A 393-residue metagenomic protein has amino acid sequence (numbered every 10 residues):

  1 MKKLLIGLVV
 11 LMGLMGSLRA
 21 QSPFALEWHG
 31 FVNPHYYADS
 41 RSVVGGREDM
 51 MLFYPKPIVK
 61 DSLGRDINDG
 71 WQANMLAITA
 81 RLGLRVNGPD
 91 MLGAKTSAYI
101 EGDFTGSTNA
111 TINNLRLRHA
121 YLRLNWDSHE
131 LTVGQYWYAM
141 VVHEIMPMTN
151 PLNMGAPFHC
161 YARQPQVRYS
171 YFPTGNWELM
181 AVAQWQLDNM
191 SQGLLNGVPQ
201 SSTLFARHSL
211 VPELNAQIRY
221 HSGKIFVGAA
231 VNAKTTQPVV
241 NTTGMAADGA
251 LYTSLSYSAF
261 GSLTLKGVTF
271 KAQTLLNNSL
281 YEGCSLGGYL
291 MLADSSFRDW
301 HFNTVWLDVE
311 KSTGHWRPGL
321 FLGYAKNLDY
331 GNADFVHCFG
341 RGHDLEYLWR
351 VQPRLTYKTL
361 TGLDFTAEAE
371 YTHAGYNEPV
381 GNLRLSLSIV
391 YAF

Functional and structural regions predicted by a protein language model:
M1-P23: Bacterial Sec-dependent N-terminal signal peptides
S22, D69-A77, I112-N114, H159-Y161 (+6 more regions): Short sequence motifs at beta-strands and strand-loop junctions characteristic of Gram-negative outer-membrane
S22-E48, I58-N189, L210, N215 (+4 more regions): Outer membrane beta-barrel
I67-Q72, A110, N153-P157, S202-A206 (+6 more regions): Outer-membrane beta-barrel proteins
D103-N109, Y136-V142, P147-L152, Q184-S202 (+6 more regions): Sequence/structural signature of outer-membrane beta-barrel proteins
H221-L345, W349: Detector for outer-membrane/organellar transmembrane beta-barrel domains, recognizing the amphipathic beta-strand
V351-E368: C-terminal closing repeat unit and adjoining cap/tail of repeat-based domains
V380-F393: Outer-membrane beta-barrel "beta-signal"
